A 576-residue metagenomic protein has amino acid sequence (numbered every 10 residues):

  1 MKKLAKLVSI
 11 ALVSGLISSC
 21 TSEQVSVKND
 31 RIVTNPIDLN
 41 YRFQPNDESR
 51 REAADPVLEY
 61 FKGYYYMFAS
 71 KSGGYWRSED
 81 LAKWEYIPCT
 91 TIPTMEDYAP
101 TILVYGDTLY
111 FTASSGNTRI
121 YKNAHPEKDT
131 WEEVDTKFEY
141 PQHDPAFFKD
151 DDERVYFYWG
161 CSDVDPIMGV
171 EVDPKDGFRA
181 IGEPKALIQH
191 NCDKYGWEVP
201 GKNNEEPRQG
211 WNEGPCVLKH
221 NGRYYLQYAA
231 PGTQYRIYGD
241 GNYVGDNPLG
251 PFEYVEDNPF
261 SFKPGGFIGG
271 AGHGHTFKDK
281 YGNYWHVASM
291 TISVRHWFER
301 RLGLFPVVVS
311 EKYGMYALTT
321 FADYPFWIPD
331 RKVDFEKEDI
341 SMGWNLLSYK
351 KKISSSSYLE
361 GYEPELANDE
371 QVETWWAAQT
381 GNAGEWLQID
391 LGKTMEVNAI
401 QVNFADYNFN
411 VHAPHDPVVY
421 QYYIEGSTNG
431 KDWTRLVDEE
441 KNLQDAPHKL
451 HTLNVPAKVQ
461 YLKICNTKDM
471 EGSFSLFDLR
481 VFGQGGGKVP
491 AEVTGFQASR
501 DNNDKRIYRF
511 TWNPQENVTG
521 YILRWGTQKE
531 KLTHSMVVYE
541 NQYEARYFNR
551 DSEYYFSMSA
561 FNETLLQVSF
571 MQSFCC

Functional and structural regions predicted by a protein language model:
T21-P207, K219-Y225, A229-G266, Y281-N283 (+2 more regions): Beta-rich carbohydrate-recognition and catalytic domains
M168-A180, D334-E370: Predominantly extracellular/luminal regions of secreted and cell-surface proteins, especially disulfide-bonded
G241, Y420, K449-H451, Y539-E544: Short S/T/G- and acidic-enriched coil/turn segments that sit immediately N-terminal to beta-strands in beta-sandwich
D369-V437, P447-G495: Aromatic, loop-rich ligand-recognition surfaces of beta-strand-rich domains
I389, T452-L453, W512, Y543-Y547: Hydrophobic core positions of the immunoglobulin-like beta-sandwich fold
E425-G426, P514-E540: Extracellular low-complexity, O-glycosylation-prone stalks/linkers
F482-N517, R550, T564-C576: Pro/Thr/Ser/Gly-rich low-complexity, intrinsically disordered linker/stalk tracts
A545-L566: Beta-strand-rich modules
